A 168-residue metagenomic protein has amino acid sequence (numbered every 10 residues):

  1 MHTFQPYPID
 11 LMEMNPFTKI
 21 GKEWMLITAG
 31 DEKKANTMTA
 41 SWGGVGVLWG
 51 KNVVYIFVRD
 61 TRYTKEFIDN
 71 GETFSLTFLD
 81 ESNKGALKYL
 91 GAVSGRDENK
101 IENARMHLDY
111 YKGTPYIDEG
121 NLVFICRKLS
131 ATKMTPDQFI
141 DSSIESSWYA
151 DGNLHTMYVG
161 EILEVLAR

Functional and structural regions predicted by a protein language model:
M1-R168: Basic, polyanion-binding surface patches
